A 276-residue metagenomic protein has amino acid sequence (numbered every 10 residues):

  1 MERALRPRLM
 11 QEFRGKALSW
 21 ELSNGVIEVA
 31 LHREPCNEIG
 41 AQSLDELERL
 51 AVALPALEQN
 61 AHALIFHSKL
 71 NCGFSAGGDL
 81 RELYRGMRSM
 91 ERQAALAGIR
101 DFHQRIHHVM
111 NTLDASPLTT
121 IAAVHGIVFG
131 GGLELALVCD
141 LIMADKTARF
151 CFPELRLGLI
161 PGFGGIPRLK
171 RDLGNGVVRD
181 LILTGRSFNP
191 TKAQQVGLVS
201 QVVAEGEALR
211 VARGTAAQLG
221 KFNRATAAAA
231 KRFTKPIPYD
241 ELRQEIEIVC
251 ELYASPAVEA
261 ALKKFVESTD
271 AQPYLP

Functional and structural regions predicted by a protein language model:
M1-H67: Conserved CoA-thioester-binding segment of acyl-CoA-metabolizing enzymes
M1-Q11, F233, Q244-Q272, P276: Intrinsically disordered, low-complexity segments enriched in small/flexible residues
S68-H108: Glycine- (often His-adjacent) and acidic-residue-rich active-site loop that binds/positions the CoA thioester
A76-G78, V124, L169, V177-R186: Short helix- or helix-capping micro-motifs that position conserved polar/aromatic residues at function-defining sites
R105-L157: Glycine-rich beta-to-alpha active-site loop
L141, D180, T184-R186, K192 (+2 more regions): Well-ordered beta-strand positions
M143-A148, V199-I246, E251, P273-P276: C-terminal long alpha-helix characteristic of the crotonase
